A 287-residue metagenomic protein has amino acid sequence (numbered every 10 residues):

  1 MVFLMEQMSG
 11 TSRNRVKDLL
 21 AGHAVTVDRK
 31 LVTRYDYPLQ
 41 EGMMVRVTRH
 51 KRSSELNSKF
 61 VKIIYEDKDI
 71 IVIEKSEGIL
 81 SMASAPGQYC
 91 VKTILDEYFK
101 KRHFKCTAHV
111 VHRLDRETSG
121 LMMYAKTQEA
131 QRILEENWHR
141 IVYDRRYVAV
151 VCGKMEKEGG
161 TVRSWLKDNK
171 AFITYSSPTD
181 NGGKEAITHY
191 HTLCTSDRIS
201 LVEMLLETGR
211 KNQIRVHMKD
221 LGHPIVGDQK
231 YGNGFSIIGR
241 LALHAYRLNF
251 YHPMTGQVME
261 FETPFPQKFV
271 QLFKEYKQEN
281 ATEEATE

Functional and structural regions predicted by a protein language model:
M1-F172, T195, K268-Y276: RNA pseudouridine synthases
F3, K17, K184, Y231-G232: Short, positively charged
Q88, G159, G183-A186, L241: A structural signal for well-ordered alpha-helical scaffolds and beta->alpha junctions
F104-E135, D144, R163-L221, H244-E287: The conserved catalytic core of RNA pseudouridine synthases
V226-F235: Short, surface-exposed loop/helix-turn segments at secondary-structure junctions that function as lids/hinges flanking
I237-A245: Active-site-adjacent capping/gating segments
